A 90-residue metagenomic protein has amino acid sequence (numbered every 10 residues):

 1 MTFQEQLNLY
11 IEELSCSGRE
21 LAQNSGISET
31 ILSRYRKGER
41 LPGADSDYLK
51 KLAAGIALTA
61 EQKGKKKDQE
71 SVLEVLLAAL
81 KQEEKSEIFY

Functional and structural regions predicted by a protein language model:
M1-E5, E29, L76-A79: Basic, amphipathic alpha-helix used for nucleic-acid engagement in HTH/winged-helix/SANT-Myb modules and analogous
M1-G18, K50-A53: A short, Lys/Arg-rich alpha-helix, primarily the initiator
L7, L21-A22, L32-Y35: Conserved hydrophobic/aromatic packing and binding residues within compact polymer-binding modules
G18, Q23-S28: N-terminal low-complexity, intrinsically disordered segments
G26-A44, E70: Recognition helix of helix-turn-helix/homeodomain-like DNA-binding domains that insert into the DNA major groove
D45-G64: DNA major-groove recognition helix of helix-turn-helix/homeodomain DNA-binding modules
E61-Y90: Helix-turn-helix/homeodomain-like alpha-helical modules used for DNA recognition and transcription-factor dimerization
